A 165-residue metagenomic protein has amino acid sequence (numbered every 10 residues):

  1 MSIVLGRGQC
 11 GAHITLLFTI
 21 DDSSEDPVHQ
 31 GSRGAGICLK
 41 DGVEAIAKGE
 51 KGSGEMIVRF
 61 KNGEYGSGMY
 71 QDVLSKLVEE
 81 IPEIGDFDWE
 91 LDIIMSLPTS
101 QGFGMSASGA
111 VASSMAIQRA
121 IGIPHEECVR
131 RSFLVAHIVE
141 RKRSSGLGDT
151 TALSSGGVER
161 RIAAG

Functional and structural regions predicted by a protein language model:
M1-S100: ATP-binding N-lobe of GHMP and related small-molecule kinases
D21, E79-E83, R119-G122, H137-R141 (+1 more regions): Generic secondary-structure signature for well-ordered alpha-helical cores
K76, A112, A116, V135: Alpha-helical scaffold segments in soluble metabolic enzymes
I84-D88, H125-R130: Short, surface-exposed acidic
P98, G109, A116-I117, S144-L147 (+1 more regions): Conserved mixed alpha/beta catalytic, RNA-binding, or beta-rich assembly cores of soluble enzyme, regulatory
Q101-M105, I162-A163: Short, conserved acidic/polar surface loops in the N-terminal third of protein domains
F103-E126: DPxDG-like acidic metal-binding loop motif
E126-G165: ATP-dependent small-molecule kinase catalytic core of the GHMP/sugar-kinase superfamily and closely related
